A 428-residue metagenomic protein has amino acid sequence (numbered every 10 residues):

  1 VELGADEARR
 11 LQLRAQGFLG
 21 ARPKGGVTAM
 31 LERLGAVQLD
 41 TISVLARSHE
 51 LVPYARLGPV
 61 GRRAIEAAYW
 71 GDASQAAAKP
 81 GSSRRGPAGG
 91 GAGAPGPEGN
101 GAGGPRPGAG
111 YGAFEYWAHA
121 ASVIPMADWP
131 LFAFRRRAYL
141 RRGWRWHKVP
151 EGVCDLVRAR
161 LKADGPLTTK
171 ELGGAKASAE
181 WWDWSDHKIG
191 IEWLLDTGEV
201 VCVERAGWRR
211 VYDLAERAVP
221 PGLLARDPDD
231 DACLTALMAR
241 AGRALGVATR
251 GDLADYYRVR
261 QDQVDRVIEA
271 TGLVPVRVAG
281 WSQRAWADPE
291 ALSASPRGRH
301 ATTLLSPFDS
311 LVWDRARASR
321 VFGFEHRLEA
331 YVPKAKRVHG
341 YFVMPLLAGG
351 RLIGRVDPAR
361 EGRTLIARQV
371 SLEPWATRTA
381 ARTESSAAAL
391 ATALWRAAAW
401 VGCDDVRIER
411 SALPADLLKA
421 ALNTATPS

Functional and structural regions predicted by a protein language model:
V1-G93, E98-S428: Long, charged, low-complexity, helical-prone intrinsically disordered regions
